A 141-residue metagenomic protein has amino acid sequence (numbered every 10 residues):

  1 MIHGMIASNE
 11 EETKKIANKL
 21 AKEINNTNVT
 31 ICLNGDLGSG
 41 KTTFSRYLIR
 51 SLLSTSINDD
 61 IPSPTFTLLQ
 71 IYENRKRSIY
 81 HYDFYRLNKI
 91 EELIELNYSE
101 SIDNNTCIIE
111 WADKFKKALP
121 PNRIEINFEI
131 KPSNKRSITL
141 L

Functional and structural regions predicted by a protein language model:
M1-K19: N-terminal pre-Walker A segment at the start of P-loop NTPase domains
I2, N26-I31: Pre-Walker A (Motif I) flank of P-loop NTPase domains
N34-D36: P-loop (Walker A) phosphate-binding loop of NTP-binding proteins
K41: Conserved lysine of the Walker
R50-D60, N74: Post-Walker A helix-loop "phosphate-sensing" segment adjacent to the P-loop in P-loop NTPases
I61-Y80: AAA+/P-loop NTPase substrate/partner-engagement loops
K89-L93, S99-L141: Short phosphate-coordinating micro-motif centered on Lys-Gly-acidic
